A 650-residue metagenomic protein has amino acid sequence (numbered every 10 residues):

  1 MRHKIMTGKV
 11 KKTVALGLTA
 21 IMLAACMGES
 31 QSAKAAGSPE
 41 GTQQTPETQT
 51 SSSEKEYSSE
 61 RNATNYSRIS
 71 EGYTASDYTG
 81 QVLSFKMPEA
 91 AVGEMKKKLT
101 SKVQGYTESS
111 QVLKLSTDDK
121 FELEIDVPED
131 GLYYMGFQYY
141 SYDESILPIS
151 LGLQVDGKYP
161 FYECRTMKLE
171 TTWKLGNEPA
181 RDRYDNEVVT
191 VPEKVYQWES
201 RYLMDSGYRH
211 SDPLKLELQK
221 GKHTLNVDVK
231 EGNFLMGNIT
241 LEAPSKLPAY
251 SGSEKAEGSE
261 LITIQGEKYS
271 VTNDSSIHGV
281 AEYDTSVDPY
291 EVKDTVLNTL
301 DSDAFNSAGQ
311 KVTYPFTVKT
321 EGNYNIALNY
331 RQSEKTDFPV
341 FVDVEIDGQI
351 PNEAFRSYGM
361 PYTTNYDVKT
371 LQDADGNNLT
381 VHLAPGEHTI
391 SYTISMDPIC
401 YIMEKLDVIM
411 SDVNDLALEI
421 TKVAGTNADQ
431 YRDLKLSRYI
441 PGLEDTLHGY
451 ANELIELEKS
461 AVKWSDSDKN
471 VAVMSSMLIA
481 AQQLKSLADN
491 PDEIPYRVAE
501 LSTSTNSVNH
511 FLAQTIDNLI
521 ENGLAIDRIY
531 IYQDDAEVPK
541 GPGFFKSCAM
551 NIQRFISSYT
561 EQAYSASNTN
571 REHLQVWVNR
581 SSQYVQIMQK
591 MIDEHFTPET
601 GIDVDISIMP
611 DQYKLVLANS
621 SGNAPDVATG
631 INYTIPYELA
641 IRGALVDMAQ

Functional and structural regions predicted by a protein language model:
H3-G17: Bacterial N-terminal signal peptides that target proteins for export
L18-M27: Hydrophobic core
Q31-K34: Sec/Tat signal peptide C-region and signal peptidase I cleavage site
A36-L524, I529: Extracytoplasmic
A327, Q575-W577, A628: Short, well-ordered beta-strand segments
C548-N570, N632-Q650: Hinge/lid segment of periplasmic solute-binding proteins
L574-M588: Extracytoplasmic "Venus flytrap"
E594-Q650: Extracytoplasmic "Venus flytrap"/periplasmic binding protein-like
